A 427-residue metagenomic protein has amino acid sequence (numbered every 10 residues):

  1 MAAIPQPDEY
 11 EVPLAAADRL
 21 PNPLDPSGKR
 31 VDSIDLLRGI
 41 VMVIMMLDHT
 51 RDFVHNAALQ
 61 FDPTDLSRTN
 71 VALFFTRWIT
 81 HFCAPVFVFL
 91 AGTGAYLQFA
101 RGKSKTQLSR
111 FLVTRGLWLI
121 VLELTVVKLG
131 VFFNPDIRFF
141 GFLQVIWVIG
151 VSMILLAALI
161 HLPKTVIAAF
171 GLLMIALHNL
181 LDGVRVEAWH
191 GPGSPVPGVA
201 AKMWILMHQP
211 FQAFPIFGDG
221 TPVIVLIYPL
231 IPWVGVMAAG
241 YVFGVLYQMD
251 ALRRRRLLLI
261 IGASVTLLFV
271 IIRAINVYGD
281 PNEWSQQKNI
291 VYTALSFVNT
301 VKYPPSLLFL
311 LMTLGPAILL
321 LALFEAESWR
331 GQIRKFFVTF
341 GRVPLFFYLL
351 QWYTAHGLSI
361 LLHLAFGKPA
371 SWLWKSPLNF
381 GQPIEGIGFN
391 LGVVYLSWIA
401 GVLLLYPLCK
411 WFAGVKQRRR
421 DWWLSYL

Functional and structural regions predicted by a protein language model:
A2-L427: Alpha-helical transmembrane segments and their immediate juxtamembrane cytosolic regions
